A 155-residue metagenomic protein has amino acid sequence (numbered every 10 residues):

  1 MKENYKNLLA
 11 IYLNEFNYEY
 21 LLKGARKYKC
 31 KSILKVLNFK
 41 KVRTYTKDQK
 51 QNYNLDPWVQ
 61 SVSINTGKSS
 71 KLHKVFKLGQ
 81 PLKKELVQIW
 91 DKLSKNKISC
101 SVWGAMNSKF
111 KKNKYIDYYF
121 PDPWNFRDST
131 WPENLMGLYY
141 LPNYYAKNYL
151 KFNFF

Functional and structural regions predicted by a protein language model:
M1-E3: Basic/polar N-terminal segments that are highly enriched at the extreme N-terminus, encompassing both cleavable
Y5-L21, I64, L93: Beta-strand elements within well-structured catalytic alpha/beta cores of enzymes that handle phosphate/sulfate esters
N7, I11, N54, G79-K83: Short, charged/polar micro-motifs that form catalytic or ligand-binding hotspots
N17, A25-R26, S69, S94: Hydrophobic/aromatic-lined pockets within catalytic cores
L21-Q60, S99-W103: Short, structured active-site-proximal loop/turn typified by the sulfatase FGly-forming signature C/S-X-P-X-R
S63-F155: His/Asp/Glu-rich, glycine-adjacent segments that coordinate divalent cations and/or stabilize oxyanion chemistry on
